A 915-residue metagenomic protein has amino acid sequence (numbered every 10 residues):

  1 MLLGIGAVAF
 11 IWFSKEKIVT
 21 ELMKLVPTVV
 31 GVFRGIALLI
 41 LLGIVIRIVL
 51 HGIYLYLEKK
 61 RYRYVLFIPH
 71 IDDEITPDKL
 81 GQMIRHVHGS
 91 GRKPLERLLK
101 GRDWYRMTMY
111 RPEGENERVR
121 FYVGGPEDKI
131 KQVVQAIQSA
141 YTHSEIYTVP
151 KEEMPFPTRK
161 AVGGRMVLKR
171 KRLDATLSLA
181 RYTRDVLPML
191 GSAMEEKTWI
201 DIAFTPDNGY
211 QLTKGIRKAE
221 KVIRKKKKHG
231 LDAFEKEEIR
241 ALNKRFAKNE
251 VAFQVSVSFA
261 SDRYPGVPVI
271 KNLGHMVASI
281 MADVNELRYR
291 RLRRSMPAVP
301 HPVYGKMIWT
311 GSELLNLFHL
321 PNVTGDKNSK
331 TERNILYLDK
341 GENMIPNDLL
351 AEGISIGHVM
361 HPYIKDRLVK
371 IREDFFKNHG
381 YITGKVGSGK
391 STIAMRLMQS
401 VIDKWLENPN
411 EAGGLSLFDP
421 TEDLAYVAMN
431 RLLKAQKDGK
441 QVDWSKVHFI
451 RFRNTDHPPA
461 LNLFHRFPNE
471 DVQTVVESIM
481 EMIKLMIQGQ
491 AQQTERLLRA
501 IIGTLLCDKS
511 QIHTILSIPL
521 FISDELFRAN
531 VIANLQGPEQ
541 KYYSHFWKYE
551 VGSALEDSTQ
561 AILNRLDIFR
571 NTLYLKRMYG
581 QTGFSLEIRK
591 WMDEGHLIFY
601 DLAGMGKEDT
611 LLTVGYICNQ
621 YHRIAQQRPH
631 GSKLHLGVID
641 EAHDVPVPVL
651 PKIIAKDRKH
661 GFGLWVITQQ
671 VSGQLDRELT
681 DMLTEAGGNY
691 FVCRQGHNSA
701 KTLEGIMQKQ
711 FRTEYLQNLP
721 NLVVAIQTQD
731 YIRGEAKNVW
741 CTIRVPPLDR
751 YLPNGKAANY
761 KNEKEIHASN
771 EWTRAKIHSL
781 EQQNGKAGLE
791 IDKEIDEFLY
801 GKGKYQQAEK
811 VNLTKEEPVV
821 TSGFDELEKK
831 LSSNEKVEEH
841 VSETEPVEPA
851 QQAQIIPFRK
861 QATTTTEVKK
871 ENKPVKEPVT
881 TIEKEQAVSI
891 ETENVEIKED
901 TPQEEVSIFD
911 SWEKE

Functional and structural regions predicted by a protein language model:
M1, V19-Y337, T455: Extended, folded cores of ATP/NTP-driven motor/assembly subunits in large transport and secretion machines
L2-K15: Canonical alpha-helical transmembrane segments of integral membrane proteins
G124, V149, T205, A260-D262 (+10 more regions): Generic beta-strand/beta-sheet core signal
L273, S279-V284, F467, P648-W740 (+1 more regions): Conserved ATP-driven motor cores of ASCE-family P-loop NTPases powering translocation/secretion/packaging/pilus
K330-A351: Edge strands and adjacent loops of beta-rich recognition modules
P346-L368: N-terminal pre-Walker A segment at the start of P-loop NTPase domains
L350-S355, L526-N534, D557-A561, K590 (+2 more regions): Conserved P-loop NTPase motor module
M360-K365, G380, K385-V386, I393-F662 (+6 more regions): P-loop NTPase motor domains
